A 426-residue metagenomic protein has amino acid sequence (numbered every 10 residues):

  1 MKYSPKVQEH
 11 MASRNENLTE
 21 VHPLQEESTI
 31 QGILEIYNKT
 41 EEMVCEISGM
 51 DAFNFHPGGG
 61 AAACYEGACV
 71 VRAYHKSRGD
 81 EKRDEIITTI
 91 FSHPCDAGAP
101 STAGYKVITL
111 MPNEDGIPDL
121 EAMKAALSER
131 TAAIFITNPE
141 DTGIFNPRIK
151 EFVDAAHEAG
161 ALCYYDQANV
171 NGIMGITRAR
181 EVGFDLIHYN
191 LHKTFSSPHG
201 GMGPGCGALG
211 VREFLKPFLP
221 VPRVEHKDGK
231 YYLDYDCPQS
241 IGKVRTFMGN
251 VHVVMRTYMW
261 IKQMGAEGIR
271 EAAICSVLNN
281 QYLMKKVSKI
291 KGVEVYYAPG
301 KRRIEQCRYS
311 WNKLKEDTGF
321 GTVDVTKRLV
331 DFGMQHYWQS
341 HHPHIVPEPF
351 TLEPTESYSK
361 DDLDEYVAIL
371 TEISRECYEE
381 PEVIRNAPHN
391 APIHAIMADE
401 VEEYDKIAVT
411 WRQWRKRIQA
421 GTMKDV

Functional and structural regions predicted by a protein language model:
M1-D51, E66-C69, T177, K227-F247 (+2 more regions): Non-catalytic terminal extensions of PLP-dependent enzymes
Q31, P57-A62, P198-G205, V244-V251 (+1 more regions): Short, conserved micro-motifs enriched in small and acidic residues
G32, A62-Y232, Q239, G319-F320 (+1 more regions): Conserved PLP-enzyme active-site core in the AAT-like
D51-P57, E85-T88: A short, small-residue-rich loop immediately preceding and capping a beta-strand
N54, I108-L110, Y296: General small-molecule cofactor/ligand-binding pocket signal
N54-H56, R78-E81, P299: Short, surface-exposed helix-loop/turn micro-motifs enriched in polar/charged residues
G59, S92, E140, N169 (+4 more regions): Short, flexible loop/turn elements at secondary-structure junctions
A73, S77, T102, E129 (+16 more regions): Short, well-ordered loop/turn and helix-capping segments at boundaries between secondary-structure elements and domains
